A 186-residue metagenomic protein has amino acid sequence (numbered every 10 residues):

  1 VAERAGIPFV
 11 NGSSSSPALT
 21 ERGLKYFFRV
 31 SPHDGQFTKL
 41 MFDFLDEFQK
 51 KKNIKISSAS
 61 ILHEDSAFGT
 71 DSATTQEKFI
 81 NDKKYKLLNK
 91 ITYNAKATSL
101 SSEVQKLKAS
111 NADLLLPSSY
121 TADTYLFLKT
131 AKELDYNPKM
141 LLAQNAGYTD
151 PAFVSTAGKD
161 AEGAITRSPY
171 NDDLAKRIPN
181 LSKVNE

Functional and structural regions predicted by a protein language model:
V1-E3, T98-S99, Q105, S110-L134: Hydrophobic alpha-helical
V1-K90, M140-L174: Extracytoplasmic ligand/sensor domains, especially the bilobed periplasmic-binding protein
D71-T75, S102, L126, P179: Generic recognition of short, well-ordered alpha-helical segments
N89-S99: Short beta->alpha junction loops
V104-K108, T156-A157, P179-K183: Short, surface-exposed amphipathic charged segments that create phosphate/polyanion-binding patches used for binding
L115, P138-L141: Aromatic-lined carbohydrate-recognition surfaces of secreted/lumenal glycan-active proteins
T121-T124, D173-E186: Extracellular/periplasmic ligand-binding modules, especially the Venus flytrap/periplasmic-binding
